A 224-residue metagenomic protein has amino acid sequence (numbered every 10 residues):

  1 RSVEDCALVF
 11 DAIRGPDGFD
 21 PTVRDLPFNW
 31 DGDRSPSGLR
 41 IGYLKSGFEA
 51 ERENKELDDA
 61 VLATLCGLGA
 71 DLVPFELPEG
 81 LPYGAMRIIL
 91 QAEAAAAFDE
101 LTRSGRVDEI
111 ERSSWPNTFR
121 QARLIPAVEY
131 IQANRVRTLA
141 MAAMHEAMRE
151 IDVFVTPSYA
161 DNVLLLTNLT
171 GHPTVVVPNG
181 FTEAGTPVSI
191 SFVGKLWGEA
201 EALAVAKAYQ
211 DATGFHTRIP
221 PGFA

Functional and structural regions predicted by a protein language model:
R1-D59, D211-A224: A short helix-breaking turn/cap at a secondary-structure junction
D5-V9, L57, A133, T186 (+1 more regions): Short amphipathic alpha-helical coupling segments at ligand-binding clamshell hinges and other catalytic/signaling
N29, A50-E76, F98-R106, Y130 (+1 more regions): Acyltransferase
S35-L44, I89-M141, P178, T182-S189: Short helix-loop capping/hinge segments that flank enzyme active sites or metal/cofactor-binding pockets
A70-M86, N117-F119: Short connector loops at secondary-structure junctions
T167-L169: Short hydrophobic alpha-helices that are characteristic scaffold elements of the AMP-binding
T186-G198, A202-A206, Q210, G222-F223: Short, well-ordered beta-strand elements
